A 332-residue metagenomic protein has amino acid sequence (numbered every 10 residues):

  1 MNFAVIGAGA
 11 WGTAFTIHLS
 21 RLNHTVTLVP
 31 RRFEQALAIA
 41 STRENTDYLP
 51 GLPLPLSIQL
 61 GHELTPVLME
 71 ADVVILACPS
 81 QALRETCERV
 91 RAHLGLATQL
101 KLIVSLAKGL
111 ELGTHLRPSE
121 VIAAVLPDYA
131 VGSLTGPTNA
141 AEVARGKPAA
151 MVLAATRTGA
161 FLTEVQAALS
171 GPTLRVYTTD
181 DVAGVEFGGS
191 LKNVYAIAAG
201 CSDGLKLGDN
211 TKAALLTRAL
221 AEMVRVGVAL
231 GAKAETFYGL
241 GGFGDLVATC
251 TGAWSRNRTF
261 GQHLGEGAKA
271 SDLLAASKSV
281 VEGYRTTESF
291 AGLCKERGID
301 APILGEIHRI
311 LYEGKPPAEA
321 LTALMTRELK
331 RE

Functional and structural regions predicted by a protein language model:
M1-L52, Q59-H62, R89: NAD(P)+-binding Rossmann beta1-loop-alpha1 motif at the extreme N-terminus of oxidoreductases
G9, T13, F33, G61 (+18 more regions): Electropositive phosphate-/nucleotide-binding environments in soluble metabolic enzymes
L52-Q59, Q99, P127-Y129, P172-L174 (+1 more regions): A short helix-to-beta-strand connector/capping loop
L60-M69, V73-P148, V165-A167: Rossmann-like NAD(P)(H) cofactor-binding subdomain of soluble oxidoreductases
A82, H93, V121-V131, P148-I197 (+1 more regions): Internal alpha-helical scaffold of NAD(P)-dependent oxidoreductase catalytic cores
K192, A199-D203, V228-Y238, G242-E332: NAD(P)-dependent Rossmann-like dehydrogenase/reductase catalytic/cofactor-binding core
